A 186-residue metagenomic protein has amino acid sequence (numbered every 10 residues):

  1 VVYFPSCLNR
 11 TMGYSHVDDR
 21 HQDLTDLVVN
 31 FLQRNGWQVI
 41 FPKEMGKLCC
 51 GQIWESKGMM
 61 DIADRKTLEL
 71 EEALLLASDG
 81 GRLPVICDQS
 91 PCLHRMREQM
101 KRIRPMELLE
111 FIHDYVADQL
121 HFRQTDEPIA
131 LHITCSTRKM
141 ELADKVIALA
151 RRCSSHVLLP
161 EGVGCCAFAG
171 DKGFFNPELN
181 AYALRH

Functional and structural regions predicted by a protein language model:
V1-H186: Iron-sulfur cluster-binding electron-transfer modules in prokaryotic oxidoreductases
